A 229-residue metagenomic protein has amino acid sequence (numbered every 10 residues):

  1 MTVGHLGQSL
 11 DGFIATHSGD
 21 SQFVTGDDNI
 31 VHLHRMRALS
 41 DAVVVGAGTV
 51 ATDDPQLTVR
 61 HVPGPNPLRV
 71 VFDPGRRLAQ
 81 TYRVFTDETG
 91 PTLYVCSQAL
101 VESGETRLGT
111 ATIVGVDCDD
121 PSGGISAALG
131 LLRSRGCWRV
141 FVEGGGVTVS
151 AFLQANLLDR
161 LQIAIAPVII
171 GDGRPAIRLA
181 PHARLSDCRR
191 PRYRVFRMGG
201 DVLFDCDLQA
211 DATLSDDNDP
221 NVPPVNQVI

Functional and structural regions predicted by a protein language model:
M1-I229: Enzymes that bind and transform nitrogen-containing heteroaromatic metabolites
